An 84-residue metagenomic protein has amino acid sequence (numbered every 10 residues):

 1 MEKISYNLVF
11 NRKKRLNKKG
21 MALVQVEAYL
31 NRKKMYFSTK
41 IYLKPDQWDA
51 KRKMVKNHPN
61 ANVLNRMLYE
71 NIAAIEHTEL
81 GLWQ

Functional and structural regions predicted by a protein language model:
M1-K14: Short, Gly/Pro- and small/polar-rich lid/capping loops
K19, R32-Q84: N-terminal helical hairpins
